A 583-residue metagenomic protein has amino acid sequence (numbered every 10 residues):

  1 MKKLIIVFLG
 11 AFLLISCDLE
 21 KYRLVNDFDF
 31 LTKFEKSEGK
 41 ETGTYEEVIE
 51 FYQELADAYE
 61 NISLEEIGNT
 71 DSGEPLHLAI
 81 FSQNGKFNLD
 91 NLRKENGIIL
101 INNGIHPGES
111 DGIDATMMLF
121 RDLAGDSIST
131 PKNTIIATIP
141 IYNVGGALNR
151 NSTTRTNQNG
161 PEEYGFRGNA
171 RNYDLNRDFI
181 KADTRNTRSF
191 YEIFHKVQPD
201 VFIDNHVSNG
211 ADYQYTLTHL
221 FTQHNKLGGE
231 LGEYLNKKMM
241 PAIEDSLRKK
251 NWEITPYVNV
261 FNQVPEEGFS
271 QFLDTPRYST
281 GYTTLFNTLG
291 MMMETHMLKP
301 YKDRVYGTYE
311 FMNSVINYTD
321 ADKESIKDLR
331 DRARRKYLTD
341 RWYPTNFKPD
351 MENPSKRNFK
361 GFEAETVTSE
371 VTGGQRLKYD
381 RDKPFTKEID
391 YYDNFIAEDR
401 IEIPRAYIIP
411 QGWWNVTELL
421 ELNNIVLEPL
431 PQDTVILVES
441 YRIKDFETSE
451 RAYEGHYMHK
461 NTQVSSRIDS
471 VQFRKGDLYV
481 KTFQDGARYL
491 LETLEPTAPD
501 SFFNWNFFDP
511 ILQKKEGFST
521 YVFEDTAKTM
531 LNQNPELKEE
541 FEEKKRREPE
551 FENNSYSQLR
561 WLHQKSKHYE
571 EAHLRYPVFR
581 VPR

Functional and structural regions predicted by a protein language model:
K2-F8: Sec-dependent signal peptide recognition, specifically the positively charged N-region followed immediately by
L14-S16: C-terminal motif of bacterial Sec signal peptides marking the signal peptidase cleavage site
D18-K21: Bacterial signal peptide processing site
L24-K40, I101-N103, D174, I396-E402: Acidic/histidine-rich, surface-exposed loop or edge segments in extracytoplasmic proteins
E47-I101: Soluble metallo-hydrolase cores and metallopeptidase-like ectodomains found primarily in the secretory/periplasmic
R93-N102, S110-M240, E244-V264, D274: Active-site/substrate-binding loop(s) of hydrolase catalytic cores
V260-I443: Hard-cation-handling environments
G486-R488, T497-R583: Accessory, solvent-exposed terminal regions and/or long lumenal/extracellular loops of proteins
